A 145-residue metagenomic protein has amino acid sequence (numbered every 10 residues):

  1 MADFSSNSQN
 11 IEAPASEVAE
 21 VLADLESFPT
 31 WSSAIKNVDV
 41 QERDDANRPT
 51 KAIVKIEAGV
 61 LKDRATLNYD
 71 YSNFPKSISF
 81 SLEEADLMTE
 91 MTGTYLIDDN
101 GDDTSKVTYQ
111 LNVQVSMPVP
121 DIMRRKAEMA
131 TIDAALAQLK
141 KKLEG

Functional and structural regions predicted by a protein language model:
M1-N47: Hydrophobic ligand-binding cavity/cleft-lining segments
A2-N10, P49-K51, R64-T66, S77 (+2 more regions): Intrinsic-disorder/low-complexity, polar/charged segments enriched in Ser/Thr/Lys/Arg/Asp/Glu/Gln
N7, I56, A65-Y71, T92-D99: Hydrophobic/aromatic beta-strand elements that line small-molecule binding cavities or substrate pockets in beta-rich
Q9, E26-P29, S33, G59 (+4 more regions): Flexible, active-site-adjacent loop/turn segments at secondary-structure boundaries
A15, R43-A46, D70-K76, L96-K106: A short, structured loop/turn motif at beta-sheet edges
V18-L22, F28, A52, Y69 (+3 more regions): Hydrophobic pocket/interface hotspot
P29, D39-D86, A134-G145: Glycine-rich portal/gate segments that line the openings of hydrophobic small-molecule binding cavities
L82-A134: Beta-strand/loop substructures that line and gate deep hydrophobic ligand-binding cavities in soluble
